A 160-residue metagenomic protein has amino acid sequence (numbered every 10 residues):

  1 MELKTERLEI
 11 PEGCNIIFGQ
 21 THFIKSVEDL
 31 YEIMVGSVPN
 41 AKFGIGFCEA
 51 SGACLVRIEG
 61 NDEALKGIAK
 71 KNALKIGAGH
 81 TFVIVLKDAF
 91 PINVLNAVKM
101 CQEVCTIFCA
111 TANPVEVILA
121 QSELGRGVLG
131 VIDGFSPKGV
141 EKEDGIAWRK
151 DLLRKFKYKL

Functional and structural regions predicted by a protein language model:
M1-I58, V140-L160: N-terminal, charge-rich interaction modules
L8-P11, S37-V38, A50, A73-A78 (+2 more regions): Solvent-exposed alpha-helices and their adjacent loops that cap or buttress functional pockets in soluble metabolic
C14-I16, A41-G46, L55, H80-V83 (+3 more regions): Structural motif
T21-I24, E63, A89: Short, surface-exposed acidic/glycine-rich loop or hinge patches that mediate macromolecular interfaces
L30, L65-A69, H80, F90-V94: Amphipathic alpha-helical interface surfaces
A50-L74: Positively charged, polar, low-complexity stretches
N72-K75, A89-L160: Helix-rich interaction surfaces within compact, conserved domain-sized segments that mediate assembly or partner
V85-K87: Short hydrophobic/aromatic beta-strand micro-patches that form the beta-sheet surface supporting nucleotide- or nucleic
